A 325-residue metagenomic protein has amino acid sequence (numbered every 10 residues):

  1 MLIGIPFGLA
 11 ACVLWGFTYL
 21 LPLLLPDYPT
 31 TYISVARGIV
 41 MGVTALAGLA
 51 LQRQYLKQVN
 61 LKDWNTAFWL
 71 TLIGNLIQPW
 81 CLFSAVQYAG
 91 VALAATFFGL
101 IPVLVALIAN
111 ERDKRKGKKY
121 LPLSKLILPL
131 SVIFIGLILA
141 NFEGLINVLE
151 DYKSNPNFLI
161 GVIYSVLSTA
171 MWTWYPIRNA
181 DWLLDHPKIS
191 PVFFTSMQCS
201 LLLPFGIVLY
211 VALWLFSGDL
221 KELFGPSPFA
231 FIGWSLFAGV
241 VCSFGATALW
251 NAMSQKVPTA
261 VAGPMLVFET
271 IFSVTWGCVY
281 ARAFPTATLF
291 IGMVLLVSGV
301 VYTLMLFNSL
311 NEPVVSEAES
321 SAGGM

Functional and structural regions predicted by a protein language model:
M1-V35, V43, L72-I73, F134-G136 (+3 more regions): Glycine-/small-residue-enriched transmembrane alpha-helix faces in small-molecule transporters and effluxers
I3-A11, L56-L82, I160-L167, L220-G245 (+1 more regions): Loop-to-transmembrane-helix transition segments
C12, A36, N75, P79 (+3 more regions): Helix-helix packing/entry segments at the starts of transmembrane helices
F17, A50-A94, F98, F134 (+2 more regions): Specific transmembrane alpha-helical segments of multi-pass solute transporters/efflux pumps, especially DMT/EamA
Y28-I77, P102-A109, V132, A170-R178 (+3 more regions): Transmembrane alpha-helices of multi-pass small-molecule transport proteins
Y32, I39-V40, F83-K125, V257-G277: Specific alpha-helical transmembrane segments that line the substrate/conduction pathway and gating interfaces
G38, R115-G117, T259, G263 (+1 more regions): C-terminal-most transmembrane helix of multi-pass membrane proteins
A45, L49, L121-N147, T288-F307: Hydrophobic transmembrane alpha-helices of multi-pass small-molecule transport proteins
